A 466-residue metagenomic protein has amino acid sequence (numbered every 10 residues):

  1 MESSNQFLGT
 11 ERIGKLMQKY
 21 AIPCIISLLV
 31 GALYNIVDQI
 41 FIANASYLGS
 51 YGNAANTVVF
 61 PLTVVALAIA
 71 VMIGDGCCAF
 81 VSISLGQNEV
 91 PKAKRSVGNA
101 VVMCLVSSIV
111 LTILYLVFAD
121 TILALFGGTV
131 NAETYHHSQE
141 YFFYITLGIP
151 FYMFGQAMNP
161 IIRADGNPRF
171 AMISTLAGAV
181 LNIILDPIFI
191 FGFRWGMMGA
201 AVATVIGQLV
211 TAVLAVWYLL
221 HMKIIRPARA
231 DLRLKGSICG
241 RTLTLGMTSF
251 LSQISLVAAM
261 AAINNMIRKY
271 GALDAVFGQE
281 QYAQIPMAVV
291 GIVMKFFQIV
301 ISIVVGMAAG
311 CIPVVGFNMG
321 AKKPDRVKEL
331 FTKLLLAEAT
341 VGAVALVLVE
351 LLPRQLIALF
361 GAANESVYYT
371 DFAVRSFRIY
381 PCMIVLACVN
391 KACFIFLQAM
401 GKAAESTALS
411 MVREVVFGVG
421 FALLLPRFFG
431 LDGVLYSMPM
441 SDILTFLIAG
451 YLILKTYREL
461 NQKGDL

Functional and structural regions predicted by a protein language model:
M1-A21, V81-G148, G192-M247, V315-M383 (+1 more regions): Short alpha-helical transmembrane segments in multi-pass integral membrane proteins
G14-L33, V37, L62-I69, L147 (+5 more regions): Residue-level signal for short hydrophobic patches within transmembrane helices of multi-pass membrane transporters
K19-D38, Y144, G178, G207-T211 (+2 more regions): Transmembrane helical elements of multi-pass membrane transporters/channels
C24, L28, I40, A79 (+15 more regions): Transmembrane alpha-helix boundary and packing residues in multipass membrane permease domains and related
S27, Y144-R163, A171-A179, A200-V213 (+5 more regions): Short runs within selected transmembrane alpha-helices of multi-pass transporters and secretion channels
L29, L33-A54, L123-A132, I188-W195 (+5 more regions): Helix-terminus/linker motif at the lipid-water interface of multi-pass membrane proteins
S50-P61, S138, F142, A201 (+2 more regions): Small-residue hotspots at the loop-to-helix junctions and early N-terminal turns of transmembrane alpha-helices
N53-I113, Y152-A171, M287-V347, L351-P353 (+1 more regions): Small-residue-rich hydrophobic transmembrane alpha-helices
